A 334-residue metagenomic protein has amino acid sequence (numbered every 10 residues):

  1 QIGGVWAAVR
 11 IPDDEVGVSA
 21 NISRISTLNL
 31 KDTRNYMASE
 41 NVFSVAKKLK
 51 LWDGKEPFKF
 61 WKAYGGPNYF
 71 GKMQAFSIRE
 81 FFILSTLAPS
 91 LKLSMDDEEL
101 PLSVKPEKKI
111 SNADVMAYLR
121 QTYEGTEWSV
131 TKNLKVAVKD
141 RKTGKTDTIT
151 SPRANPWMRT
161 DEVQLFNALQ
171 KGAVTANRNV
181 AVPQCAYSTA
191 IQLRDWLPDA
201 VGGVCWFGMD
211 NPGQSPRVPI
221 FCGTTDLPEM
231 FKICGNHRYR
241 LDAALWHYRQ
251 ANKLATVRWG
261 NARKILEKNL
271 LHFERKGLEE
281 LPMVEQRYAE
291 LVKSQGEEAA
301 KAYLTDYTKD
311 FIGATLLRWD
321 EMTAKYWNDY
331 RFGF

Functional and structural regions predicted by a protein language model:
Q1-F334: C-terminus-biased signal that marks the final domain/tail of proteins
